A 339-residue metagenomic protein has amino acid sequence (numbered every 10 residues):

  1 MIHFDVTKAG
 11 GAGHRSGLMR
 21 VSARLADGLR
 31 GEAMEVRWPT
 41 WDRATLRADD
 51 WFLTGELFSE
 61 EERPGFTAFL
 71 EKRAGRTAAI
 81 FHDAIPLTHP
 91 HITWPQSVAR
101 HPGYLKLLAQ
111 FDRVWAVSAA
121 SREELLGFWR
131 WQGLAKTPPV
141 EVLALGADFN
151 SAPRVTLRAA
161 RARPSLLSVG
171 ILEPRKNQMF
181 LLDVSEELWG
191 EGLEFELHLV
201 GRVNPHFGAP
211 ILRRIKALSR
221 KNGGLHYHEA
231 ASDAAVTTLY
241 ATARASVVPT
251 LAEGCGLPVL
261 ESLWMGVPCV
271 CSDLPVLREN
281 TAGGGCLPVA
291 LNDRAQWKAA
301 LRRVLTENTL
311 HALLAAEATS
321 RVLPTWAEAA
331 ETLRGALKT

Functional and structural regions predicted by a protein language model:
M1-T339: Carbohydrate transferase catalytic cores enriched for Leloir-type hexosyltransferases
